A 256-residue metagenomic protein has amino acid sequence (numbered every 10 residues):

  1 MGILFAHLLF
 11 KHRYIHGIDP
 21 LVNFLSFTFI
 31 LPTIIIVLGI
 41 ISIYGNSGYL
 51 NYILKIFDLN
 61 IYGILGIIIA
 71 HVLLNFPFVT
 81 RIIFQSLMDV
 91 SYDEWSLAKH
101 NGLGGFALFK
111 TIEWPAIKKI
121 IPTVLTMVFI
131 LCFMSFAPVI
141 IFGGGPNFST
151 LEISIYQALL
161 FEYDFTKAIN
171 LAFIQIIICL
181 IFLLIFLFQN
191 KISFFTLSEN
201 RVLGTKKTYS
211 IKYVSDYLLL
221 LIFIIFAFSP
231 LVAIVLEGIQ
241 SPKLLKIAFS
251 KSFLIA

Functional and structural regions predicted by a protein language model:
M1-M88, A116-G143, A168-L187, I211-I239 (+1 more regions): Membrane-water interface segments at the C-terminal ends of transmembrane alpha-helices in multi-pass inner-membrane
S42, A137-Y163: Glycine-rich helix-loop "coupling/hinge" segments at transmembrane-helix boundaries in multipass transporters
V90-I117: Short helix-to-coil transition segments within interhelical loops that connect adjacent transmembrane helices
A98, K167-A168: Solenoid-repeat scaffolds in large eukaryotic assemblies
F106, K243-I247: Juxtamembrane membrane-water interface segments that cap and precede transmembrane helices
Q189-L218: Flexible interhelical linker loops that connect adjacent transmembrane helices in multi-pass membrane transporters
